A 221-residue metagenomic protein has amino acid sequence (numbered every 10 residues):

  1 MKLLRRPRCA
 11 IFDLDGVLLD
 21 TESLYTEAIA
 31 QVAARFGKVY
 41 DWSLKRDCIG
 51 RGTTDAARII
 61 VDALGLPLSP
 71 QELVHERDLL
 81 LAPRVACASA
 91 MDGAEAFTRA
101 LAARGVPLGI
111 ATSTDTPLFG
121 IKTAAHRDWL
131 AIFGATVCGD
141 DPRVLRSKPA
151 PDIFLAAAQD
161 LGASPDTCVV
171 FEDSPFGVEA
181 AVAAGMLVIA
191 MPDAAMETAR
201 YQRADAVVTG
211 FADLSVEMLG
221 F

Functional and structural regions predicted by a protein language model:
M1-R8, R99, D115-F221: Asp-based, Mg2+/Mn2+-dependent phosphohydrolase catalytic module
L3-R104: N-terminal helical cap/lid subdomain that shapes the substrate entry/recognition surface in HAD-like hydrolases
V17, T112-T114: Conserved phosphate-coupling serine/threonine residues in phosphotransfer and NTP-handling enzymes
S43, Q71, A111, T167-C168 (+1 more regions): Residue-level detector of family-conserved "landmark" positions at structurally sensitive sites
V85-A88, S113, A184-G185: Short, flexible loop segments at the rims of nucleotide/cofactor-binding pockets, characterized by
A90, A111, R146: Residue-level marker of regulatory loop/turn positions in helix-turn-helix DNA-binding domains and in histidine
